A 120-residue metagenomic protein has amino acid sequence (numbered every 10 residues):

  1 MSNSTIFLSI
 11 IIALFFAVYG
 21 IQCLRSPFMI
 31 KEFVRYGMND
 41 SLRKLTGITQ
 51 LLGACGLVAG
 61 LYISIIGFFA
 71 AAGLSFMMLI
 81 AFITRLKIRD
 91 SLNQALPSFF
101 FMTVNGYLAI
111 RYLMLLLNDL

Functional and structural regions predicted by a protein language model:
M1-L120: Membrane-interface extramembranous regions
